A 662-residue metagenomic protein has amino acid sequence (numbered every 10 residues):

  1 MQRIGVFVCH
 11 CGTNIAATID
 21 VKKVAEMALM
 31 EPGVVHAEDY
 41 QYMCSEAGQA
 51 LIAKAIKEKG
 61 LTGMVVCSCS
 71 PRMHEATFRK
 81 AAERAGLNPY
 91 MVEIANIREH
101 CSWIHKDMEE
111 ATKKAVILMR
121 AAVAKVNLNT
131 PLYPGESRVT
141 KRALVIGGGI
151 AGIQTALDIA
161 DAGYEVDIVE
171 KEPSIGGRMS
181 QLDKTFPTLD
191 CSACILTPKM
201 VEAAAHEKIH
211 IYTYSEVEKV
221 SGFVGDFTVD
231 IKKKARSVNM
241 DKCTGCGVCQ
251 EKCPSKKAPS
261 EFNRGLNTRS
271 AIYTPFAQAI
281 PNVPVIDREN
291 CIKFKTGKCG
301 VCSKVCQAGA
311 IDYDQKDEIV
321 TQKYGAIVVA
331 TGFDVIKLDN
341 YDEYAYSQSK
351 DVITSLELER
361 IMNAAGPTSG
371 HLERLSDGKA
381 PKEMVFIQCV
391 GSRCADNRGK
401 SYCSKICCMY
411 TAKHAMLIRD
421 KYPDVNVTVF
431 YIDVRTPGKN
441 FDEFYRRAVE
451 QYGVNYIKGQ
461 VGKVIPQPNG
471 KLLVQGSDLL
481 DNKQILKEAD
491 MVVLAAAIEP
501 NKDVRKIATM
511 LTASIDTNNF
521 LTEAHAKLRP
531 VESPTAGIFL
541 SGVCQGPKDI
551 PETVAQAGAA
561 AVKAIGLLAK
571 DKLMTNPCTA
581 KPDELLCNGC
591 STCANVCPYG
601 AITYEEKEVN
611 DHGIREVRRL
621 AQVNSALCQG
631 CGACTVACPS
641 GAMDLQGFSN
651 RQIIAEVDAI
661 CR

Functional and structural regions predicted by a protein language model:
M1-R662: Residues forming the flavin
